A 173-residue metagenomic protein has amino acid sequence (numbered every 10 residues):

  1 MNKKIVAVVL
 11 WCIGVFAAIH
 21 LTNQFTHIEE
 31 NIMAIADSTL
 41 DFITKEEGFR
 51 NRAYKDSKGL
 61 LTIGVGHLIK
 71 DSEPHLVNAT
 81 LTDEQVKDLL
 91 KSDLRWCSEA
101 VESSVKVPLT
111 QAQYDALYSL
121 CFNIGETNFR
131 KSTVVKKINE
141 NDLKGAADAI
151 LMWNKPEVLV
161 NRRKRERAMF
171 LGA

Functional and structural regions predicted by a protein language model:
N2-L60, V65-L76, L81-E99, S104-P108 (+1 more regions): Long, amphipathic alpha-helical surface segments
V107-F122, T127: Mid-chain, well-packed structural core segment of small domains
